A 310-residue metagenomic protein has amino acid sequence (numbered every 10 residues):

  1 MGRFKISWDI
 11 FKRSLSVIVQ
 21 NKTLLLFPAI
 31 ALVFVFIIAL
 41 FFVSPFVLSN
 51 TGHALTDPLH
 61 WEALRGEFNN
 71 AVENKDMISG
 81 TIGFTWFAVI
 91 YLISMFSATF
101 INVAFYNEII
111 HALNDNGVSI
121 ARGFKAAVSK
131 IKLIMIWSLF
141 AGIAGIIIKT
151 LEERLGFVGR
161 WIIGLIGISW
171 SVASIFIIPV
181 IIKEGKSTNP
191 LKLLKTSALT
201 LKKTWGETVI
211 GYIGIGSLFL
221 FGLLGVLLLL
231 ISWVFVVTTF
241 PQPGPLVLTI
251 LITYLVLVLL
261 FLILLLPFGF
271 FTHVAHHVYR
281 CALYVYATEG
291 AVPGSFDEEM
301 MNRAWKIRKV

Functional and structural regions predicted by a protein language model:
M1-V310: Hydrophobic alpha-helical membrane segments
